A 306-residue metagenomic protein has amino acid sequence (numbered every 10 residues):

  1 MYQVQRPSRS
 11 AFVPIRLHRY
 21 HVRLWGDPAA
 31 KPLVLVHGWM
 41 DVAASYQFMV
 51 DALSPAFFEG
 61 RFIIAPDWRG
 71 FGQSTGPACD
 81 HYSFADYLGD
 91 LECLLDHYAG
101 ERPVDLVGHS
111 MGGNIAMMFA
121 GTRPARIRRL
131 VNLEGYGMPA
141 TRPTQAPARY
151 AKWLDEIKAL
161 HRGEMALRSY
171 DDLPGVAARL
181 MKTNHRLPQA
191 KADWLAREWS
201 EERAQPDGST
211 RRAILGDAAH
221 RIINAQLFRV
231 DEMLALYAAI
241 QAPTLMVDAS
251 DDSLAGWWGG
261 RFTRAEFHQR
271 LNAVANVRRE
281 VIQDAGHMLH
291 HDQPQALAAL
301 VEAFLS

Functional and structural regions predicted by a protein language model:
M1-R19: N-terminal cap/lid segment of alpha/beta-hydrolase-fold proteins
I15-H18, S54, F58, F62-V107 (+3 more regions): Active-site loop/oxyanion-hole signature of alpha/beta-hydrolase fold enzymes
R23-G76: Conserved HGGG/HGGXW glycine-rich cap/lid loop of the alpha/beta-hydrolase fold
R102-A146: Conserved hydrolase catalytic core segment
L133-S169: A catalytic-pocket lid/entrance helix-loop region that shapes and gates access to the active site across common
L167-G256: Alpha/beta-hydrolase
A239-A285: Conserved loop-alpha-helix segment in the C-terminal half of the alpha/beta-hydrolase fold that carries the catalytic
A273-S306: Catalytic active-site module of serine/aspartate enzymes centered on a nucleophile-bearing elbow/loop
